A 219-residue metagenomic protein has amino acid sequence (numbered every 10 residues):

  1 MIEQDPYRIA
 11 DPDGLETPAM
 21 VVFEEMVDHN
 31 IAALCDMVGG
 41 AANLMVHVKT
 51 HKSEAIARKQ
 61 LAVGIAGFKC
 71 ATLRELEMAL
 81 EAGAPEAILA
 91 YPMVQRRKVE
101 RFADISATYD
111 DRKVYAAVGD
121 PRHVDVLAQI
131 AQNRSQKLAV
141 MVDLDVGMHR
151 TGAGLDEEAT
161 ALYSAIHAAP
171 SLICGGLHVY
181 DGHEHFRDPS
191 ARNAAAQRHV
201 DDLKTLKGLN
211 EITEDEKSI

Functional and structural regions predicted by a protein language model:
I2-Y7, M26-I56: N-terminal glycine-rich anion-binding loops that anchor highly charged ligand groups
E3-V22: Generic N-terminal amphipathic, Lys/Arg-enriched alpha-helix
G14-L15, D28, K98-E100: Expand to "…catalyze enediolate/carbanion chemistry for C-C bond making/breaking, isomerization, decarboxylation
E16, F23, A116, L155 (+2 more regions): Residue-level preference for long, well-ordered alpha-helices that form the structural scaffold of enzyme catalytic
E25-A33, A161, R198, D202-T205: A non-catalytic, amphipathic alpha-helix used as a structural packing/dimerization or gating element in enzyme scaffolds
M37-A42, A168-I173, T205-S218: A structural motif corresponding to the C-terminal end of an alpha-helix and its immediate exit/capping segment
H47-F186: Active-site-proximal beta-alpha core segment in soluble small-molecule metabolic enzymes
R187-I219: C-terminal active-site-proximal or functional interface alpha/beta core segments in diverse enzymes
